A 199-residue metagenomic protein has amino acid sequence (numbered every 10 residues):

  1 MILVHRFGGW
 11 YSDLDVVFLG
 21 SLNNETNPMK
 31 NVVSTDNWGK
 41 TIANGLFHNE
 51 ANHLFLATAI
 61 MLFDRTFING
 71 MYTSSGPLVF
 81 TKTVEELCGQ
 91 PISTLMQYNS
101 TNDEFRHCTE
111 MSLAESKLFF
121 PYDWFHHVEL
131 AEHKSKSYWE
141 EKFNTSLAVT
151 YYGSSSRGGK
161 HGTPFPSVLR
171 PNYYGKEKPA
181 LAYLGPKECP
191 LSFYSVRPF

Functional and structural regions predicted by a protein language model:
M1-S12: A conserved donor-nucleotide-binding helix/loop in the catalytic core of Leloir-type glycosyltransferases
S12-F199: Glycosyltransferase-associated regions of secretory-pathway enzymes, highlighting luminal stem/catalytic domains
